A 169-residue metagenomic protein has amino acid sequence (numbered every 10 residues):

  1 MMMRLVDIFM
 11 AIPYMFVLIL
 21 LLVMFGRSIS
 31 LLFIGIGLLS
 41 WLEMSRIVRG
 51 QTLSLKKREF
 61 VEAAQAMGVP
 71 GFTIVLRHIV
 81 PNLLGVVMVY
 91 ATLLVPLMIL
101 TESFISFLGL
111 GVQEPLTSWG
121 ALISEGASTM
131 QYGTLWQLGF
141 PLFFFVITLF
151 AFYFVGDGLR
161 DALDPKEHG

Functional and structural regions predicted by a protein language model:
M1-G169: Alpha-helical transmembrane segments of integral membrane proteins, especially multi-pass inner/plasma-membrane
